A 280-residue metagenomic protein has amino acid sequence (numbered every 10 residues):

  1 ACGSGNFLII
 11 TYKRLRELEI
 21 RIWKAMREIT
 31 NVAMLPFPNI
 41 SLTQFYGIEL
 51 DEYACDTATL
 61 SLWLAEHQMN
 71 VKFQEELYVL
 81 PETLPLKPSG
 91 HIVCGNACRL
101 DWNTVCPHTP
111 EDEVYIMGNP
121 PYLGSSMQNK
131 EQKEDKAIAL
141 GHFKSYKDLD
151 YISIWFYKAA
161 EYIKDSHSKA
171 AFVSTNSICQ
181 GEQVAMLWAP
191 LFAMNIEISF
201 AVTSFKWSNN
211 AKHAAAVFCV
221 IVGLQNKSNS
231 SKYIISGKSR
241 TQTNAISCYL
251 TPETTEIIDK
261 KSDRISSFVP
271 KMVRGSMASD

Functional and structural regions predicted by a protein language model:
A1-G5: Class I SAM-dependent methyltransferase "Motif I" SAM/SAH-binding loop
I9, R16, C55, W63 (+4 more regions): Signature of N6-adenine DNA methyltransferases within the class I
E17-I22: Post-Walker A helix-loop "phosphate-sensing" segment adjacent to the P-loop in P-loop NTPases
K24-I40: Surface-exposed acidic, glycine/proline-enriched linker/cap segments that occur as 15-30-residue helix-coil
F45-I48: Conserved SAM-binding motif I beta-strand of class I
D51: Conserved SAM/SAH-binding beta-strand->alpha-helix loop
A58: Conserved SAM-binding loop
G90-G95: Conserved SAM-binding strand-loop segment of SAM-dependent methyltransferases
